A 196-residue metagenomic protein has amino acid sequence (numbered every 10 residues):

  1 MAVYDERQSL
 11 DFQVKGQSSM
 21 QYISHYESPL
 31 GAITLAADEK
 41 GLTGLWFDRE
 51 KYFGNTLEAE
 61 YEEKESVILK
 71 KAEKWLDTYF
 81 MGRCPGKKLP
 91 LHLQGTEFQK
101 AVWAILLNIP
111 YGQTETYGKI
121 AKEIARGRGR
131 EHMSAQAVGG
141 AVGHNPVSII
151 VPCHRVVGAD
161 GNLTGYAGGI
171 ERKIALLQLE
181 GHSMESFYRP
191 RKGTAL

Functional and structural regions predicted by a protein language model:
M1-S19, L196: N-terminal amphipathic/basic-hydrophobic helices that include classical n-h-c signal peptides and signal-anchor
R7-Q8, V14, G41, K51 (+1 more regions): Low-complexity, compositionally biased segments
F12-T43: DNA-contacting interfaces and partner/effector-binding or oligomerization modules in DNA-centric proteins
Y22-A32, K74, M81-L196: Nucleic acid-binding interface residues in structured DNA/RNA-binding domains, emphasizing the DNA-engaging scaffolds
A37-K88: Compact structured core domains
